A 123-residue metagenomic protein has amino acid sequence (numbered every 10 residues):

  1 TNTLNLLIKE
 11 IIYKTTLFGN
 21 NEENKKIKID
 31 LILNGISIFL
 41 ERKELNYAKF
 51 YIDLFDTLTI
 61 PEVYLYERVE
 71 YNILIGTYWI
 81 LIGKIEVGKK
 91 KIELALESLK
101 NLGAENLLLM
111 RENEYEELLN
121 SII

Functional and structural regions predicted by a protein language model:
T1, K26-S37: Amphipathic alpha-helical repeat scaffolds of TPR domains
N2-Y13, R42-D53, K89-E93: Helix-turn-helix repeat elements of alpha-solenoid scaffolds
I11-N20, I52-P61, E93-A104: Amphipathic alpha-helical segments of tetratricopeptide repeats
K26-I27, Y66, N106: Residue signature of alpha-solenoid helical repeat architecture, marking inter-repeat boundaries and helix-start
L33-I38, E67-L81, N113-S121: "A position-specific structural signal for the A-helix of alpha-solenoid helical repeats
L40-K43, I73, I80, V87 (+1 more regions): Hydrophobic/aromatic side-chain positions at a characteristic register within alpha-helices of tetratricopeptide repeats
N46-I60, Y64-L74: Structured C-terminal portions of repeat-based eukaryotic scaffold domains
E86-I123: C-terminal non-catalytic interaction modules
